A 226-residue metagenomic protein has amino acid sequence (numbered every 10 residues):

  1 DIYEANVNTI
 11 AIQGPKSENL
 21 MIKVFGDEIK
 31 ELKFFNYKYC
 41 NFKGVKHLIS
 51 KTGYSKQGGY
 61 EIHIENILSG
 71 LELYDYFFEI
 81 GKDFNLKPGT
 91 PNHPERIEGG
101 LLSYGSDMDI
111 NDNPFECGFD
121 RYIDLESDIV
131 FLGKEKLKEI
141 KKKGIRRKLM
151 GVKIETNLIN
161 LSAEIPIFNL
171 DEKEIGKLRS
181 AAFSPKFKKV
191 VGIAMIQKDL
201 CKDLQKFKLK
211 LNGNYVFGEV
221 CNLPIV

Functional and structural regions predicted by a protein language model:
D1-V226: Conserved, structured C-terminal
